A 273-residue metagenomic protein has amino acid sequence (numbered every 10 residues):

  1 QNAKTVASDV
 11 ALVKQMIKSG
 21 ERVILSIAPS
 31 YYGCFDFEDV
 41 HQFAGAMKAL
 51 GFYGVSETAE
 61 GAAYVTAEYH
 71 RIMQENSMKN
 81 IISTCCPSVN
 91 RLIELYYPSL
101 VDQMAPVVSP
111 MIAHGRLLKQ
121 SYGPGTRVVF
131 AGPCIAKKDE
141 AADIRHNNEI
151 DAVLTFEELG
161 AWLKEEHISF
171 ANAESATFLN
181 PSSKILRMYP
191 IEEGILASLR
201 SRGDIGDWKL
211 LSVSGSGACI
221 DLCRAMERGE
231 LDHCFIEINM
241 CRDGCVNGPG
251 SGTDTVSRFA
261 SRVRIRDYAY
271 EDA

Functional and structural regions predicted by a protein language model:
Q1-K4: Hydrophobic or amphipathic alpha-helical targeting/insertion segments
V6-A273: Iron-sulfur-associated redox domains of electron-transfer enzymes in respiratory and anaerobic energy metabolism
